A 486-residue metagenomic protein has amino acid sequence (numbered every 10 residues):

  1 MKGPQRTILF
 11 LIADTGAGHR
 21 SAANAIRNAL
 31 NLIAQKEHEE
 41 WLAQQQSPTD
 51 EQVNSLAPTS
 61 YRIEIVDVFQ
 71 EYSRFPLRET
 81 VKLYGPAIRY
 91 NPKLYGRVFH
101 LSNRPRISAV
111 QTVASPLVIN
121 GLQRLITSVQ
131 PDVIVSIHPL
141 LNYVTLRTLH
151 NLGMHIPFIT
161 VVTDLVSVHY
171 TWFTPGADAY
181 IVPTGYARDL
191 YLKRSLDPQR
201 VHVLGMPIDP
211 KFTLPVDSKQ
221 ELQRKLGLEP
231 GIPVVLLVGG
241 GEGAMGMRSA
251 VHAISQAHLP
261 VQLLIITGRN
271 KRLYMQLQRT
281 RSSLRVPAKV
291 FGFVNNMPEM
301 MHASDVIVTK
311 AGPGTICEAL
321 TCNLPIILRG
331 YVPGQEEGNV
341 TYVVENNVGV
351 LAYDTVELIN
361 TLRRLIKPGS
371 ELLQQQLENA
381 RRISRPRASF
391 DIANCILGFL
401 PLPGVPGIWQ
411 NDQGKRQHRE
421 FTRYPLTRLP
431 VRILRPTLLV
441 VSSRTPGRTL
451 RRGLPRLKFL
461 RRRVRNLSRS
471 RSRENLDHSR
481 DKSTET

Functional and structural regions predicted by a protein language model:
A25-V129: Conserved N-terminal ligand/cofactor-binding loop architecture of enzyme catalytic domains
R97-L196, R200-V203, D209: Active-site and donor-binding regions of nucleotide-sugar-utilizing enzymes
D178-V234, V238-E242, R269-N270: A nucleotide-sugar donor-handling region in carbohydrate enzymes
S218-E221, L228-A303, S443: Donor-nucleotide binding loops and adjacent catalytic segments primarily of GT-B fold Leloir glycosyltransferases
H302-G312: Acidic donor-binding loop of glycosyltransferase active sites
I307-T309, P325-G334: Short hydrophobic beta-strand element within catalytic cores of glycosyltransferases and related nucleotide-activated
N347, D354-E371: C-terminal "capping" alpha-helix adjacent to the active site of nucleotide-linked donor transferases in cell-envelope
S370-N475, D481-T486: C-terminal amphipathic helix plus adjacent low-complexity, charged tail appended to glycosyltransferase catalytic
